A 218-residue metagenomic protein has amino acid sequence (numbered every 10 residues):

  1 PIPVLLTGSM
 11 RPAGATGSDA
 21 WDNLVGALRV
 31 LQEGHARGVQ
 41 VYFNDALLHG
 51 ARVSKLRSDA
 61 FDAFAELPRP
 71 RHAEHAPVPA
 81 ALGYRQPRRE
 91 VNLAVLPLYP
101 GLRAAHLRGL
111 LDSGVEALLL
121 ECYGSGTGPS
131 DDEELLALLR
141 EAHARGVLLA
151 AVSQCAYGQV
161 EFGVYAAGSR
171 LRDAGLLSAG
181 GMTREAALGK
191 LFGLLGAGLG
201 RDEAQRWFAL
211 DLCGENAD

Functional and structural regions predicted by a protein language model:
P1-R103, R108-E121, S125-D218: Active-site histidine-anchored catalytic micro-motif
